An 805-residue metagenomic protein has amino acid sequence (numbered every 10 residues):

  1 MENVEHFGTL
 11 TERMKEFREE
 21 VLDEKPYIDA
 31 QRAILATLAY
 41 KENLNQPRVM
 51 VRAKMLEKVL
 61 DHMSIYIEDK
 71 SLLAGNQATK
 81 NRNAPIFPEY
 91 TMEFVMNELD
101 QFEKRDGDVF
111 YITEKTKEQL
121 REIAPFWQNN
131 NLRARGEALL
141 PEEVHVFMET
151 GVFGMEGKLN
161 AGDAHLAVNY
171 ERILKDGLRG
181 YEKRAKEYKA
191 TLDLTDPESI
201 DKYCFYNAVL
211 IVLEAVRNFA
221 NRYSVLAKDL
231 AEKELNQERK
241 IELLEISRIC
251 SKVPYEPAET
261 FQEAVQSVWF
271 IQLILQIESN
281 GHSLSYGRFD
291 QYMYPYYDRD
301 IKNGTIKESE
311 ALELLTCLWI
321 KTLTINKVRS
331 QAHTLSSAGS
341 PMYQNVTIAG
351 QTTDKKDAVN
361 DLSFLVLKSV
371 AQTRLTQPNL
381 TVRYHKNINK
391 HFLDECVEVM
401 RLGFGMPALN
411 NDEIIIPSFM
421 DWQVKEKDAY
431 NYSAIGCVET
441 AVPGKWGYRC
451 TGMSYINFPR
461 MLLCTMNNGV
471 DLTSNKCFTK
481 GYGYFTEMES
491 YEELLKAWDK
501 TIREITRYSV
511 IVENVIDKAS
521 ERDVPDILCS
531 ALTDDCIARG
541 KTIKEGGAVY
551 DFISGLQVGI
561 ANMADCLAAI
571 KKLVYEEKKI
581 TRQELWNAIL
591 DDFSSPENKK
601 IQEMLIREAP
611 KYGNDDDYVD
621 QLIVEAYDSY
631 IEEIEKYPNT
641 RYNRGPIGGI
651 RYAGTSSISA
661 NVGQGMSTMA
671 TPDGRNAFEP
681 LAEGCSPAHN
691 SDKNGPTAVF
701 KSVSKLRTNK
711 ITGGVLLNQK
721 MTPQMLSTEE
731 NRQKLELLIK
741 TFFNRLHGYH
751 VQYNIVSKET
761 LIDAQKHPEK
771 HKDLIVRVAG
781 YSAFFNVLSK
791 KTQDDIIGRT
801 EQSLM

Functional and structural regions predicted by a protein language model:
E2-Y206, E242-E245, I249-M805: Conserved catalytic cores of very large enzyme subunits
V209-V212, A220: Low-complexity, highly charged intrinsically disordered N-terminal segments that act as targeting/localization
L230-K240: A conserved hydrophobic secondary-structure block that centers on an alpha-helix together with its immediately flanking
